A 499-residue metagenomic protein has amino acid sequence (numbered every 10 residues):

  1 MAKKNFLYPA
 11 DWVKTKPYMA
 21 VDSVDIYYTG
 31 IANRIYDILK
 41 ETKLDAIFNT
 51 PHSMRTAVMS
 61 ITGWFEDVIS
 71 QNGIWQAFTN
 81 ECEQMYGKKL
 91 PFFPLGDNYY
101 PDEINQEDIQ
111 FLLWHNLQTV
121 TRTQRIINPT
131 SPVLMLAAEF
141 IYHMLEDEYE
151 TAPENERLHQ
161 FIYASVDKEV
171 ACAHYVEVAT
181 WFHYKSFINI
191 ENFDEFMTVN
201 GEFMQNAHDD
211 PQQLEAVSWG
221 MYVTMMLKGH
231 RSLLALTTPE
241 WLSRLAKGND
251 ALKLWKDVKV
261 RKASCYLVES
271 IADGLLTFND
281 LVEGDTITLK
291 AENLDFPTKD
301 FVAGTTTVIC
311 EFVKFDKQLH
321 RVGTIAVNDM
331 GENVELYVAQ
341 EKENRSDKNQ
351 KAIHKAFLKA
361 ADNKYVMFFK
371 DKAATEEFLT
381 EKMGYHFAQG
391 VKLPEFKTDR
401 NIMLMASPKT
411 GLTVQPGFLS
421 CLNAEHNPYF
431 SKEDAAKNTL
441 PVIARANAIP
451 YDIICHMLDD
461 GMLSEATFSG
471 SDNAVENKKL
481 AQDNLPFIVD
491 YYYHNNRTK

Functional and structural regions predicted by a protein language model:
M1-R261, K314-K499: Mixed-charge, low-complexity intrinsically disordered regions
K256-A272: Structural detector for short beta-strands of small beta-barrel domains
L267-S270, F312, R321-V322: A structural signal for short, hydrophobic beta-strand segments that form beta-sheets in beta-rich/all-beta domains
G274-N279: Short aromatic-glycine-enriched beta-strand elements
L281-E283: Surface-exposed loop/turn elements that mediate protein-protein interactions on large endomembrane-trafficking
D285-N293: A short macromolecule-binding patch
E292-E311: Short nucleic-acid-contacting surface segments enriched for D/E, G, S/T with interspersed K/R
